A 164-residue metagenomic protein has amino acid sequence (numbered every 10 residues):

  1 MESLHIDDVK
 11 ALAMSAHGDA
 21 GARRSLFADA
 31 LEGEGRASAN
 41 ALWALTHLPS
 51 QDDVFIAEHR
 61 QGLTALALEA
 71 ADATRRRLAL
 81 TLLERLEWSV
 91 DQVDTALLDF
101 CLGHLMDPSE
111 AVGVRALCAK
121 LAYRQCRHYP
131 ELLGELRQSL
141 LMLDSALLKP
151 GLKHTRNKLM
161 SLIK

Functional and structural regions predicted by a protein language model:
M1-K164: Alpha-helical scaffold domains
